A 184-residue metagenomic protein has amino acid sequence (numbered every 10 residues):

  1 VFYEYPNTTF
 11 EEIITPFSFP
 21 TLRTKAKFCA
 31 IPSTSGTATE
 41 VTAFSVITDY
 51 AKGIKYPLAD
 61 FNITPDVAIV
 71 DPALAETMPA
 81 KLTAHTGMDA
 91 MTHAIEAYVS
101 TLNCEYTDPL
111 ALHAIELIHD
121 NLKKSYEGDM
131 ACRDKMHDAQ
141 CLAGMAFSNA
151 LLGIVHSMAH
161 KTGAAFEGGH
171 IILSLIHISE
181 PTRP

Functional and structural regions predicted by a protein language model:
V1, T34, A38-E40, A146 (+2 more regions): Gly/Ser/Thr-rich beta-alpha loop segments that engage phosphate groups in nucleotides
Y3-N103: A glycine/threonine-rich phosphate-anchoring loop and its flanking beta-alpha core in nucleotide/phosphate-binding
A97-S179: Active-site segments that bind and position negatively charged phosphate/pyrophosphate groups
E180-P184: Short "domain-exit" segments at the C-terminal end of structured domains
